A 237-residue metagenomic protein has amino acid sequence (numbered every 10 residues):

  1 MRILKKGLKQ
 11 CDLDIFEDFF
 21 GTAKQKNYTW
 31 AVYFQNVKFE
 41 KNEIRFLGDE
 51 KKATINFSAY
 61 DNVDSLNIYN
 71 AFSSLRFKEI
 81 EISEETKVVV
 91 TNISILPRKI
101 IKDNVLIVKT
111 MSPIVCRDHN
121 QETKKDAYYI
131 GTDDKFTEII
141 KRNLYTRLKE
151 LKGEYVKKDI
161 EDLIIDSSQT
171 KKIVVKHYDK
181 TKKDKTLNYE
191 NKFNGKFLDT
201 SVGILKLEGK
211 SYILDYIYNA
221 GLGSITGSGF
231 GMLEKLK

Functional and structural regions predicted by a protein language model:
M1-K237: RNA-interacting cores
